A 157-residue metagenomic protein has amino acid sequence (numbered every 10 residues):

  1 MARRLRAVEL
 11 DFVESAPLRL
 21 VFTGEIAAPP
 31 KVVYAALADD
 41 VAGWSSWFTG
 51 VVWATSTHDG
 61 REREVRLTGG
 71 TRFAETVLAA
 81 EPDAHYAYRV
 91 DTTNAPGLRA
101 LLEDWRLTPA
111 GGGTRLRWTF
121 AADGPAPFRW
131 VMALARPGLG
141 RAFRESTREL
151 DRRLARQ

Functional and structural regions predicted by a protein language model:
M1-H58: Hydrophobic ligand-binding cavity/cleft-lining segments
A2-L5, A122-Q157: A conserved amphipathic terminal alpha-helix motif
E25, A42-P96, R115, R148-Q157: Glycine-rich portal/gate segments that line the openings of hydrophobic small-molecule binding cavities
A74, G111, L116-W118, P127: C-terminal and inter-domain tail/linker signature
A79, W105-G111: Short, low-complexity Ser/Thr-rich regulatory SLiMs
D91-A95, T119-A126: Short, solvent-exposed aromatic-acidic interface loops
G97-D104: Amphipathic hydrophobic-ligand
